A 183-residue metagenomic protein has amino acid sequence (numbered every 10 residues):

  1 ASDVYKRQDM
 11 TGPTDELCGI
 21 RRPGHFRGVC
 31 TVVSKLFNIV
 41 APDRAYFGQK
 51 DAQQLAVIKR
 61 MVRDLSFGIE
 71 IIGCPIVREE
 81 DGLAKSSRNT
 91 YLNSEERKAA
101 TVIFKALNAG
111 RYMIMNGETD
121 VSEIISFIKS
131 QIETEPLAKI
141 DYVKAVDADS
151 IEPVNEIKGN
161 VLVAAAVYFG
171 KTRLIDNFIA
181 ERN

Functional and structural regions predicted by a protein language model:
A1-Y5: Short, small-residue-biased leader/transition segments that mark boundaries at the very start of proteins
R7-D9, L83-L92, N155-N160: Short, surface-exposed amphipathic charged segments that create phosphate/polyanion-binding patches used for binding
R7-F26: Glycine-rich phosphate-binding "P-loop"
H25-K35, V57: Active-site glycine-rich loop that binds ribose-phosphate moieties when present
F37-A45: Proline-aspartate-enriched helix->loop->beta-strand connector
G48: Internal active-site segments that recognize and position negatively charged phosphoryl groups and nucleotide moieties
D51-D141, V146: Glycine-rich, Lys/Arg-enriched anion-binding loops that position phosphate/diphosphate groups for phosphoryl
F127-N183: Phosphate/ribose-recognition catalytic cores of enzymes acting on nucleotide-derived substrates
